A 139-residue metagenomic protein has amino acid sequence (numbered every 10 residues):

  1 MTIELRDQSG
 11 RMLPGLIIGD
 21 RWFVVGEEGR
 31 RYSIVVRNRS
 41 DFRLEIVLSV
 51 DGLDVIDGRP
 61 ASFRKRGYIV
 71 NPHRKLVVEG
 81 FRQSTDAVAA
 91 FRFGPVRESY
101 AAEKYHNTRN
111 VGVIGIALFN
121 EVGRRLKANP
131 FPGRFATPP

Functional and structural regions predicted by a protein language model:
M1-P139: Intrinsically disordered, low-complexity segments enriched in small/polar residues
